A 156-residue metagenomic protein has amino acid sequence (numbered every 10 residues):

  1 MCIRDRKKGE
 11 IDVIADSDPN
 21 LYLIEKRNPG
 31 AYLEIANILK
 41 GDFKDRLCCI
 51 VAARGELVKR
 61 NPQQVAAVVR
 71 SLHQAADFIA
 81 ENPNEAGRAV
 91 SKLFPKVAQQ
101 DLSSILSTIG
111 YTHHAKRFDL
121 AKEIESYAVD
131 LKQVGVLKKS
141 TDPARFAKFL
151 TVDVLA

Functional and structural regions predicted by a protein language model:
M1-D5: Conserved small/polar residues in nucleotide/adenosyl-binding loops
K7-K92: Pocket-lining segment of extracytoplasmic ligand-binding domains
A15, E34, Q100-D101, S140-T141: A generic structural-conservation signal
I24, D42-K44, T108-G110, K148-V154: Short secondary-structure boundary/hinge segments and terminal tails
L47, A53-R54, L102, D142-F146: Glycine-rich, flexible loop/turn motifs
E56-L57, L102-S104, V152-A156: Short alpha-helical interface patches
K59-K138: Secondary-structure end/capping motifs
V129-A156: Conserved C-terminal helix/tail region of periplasmic/extracytoplasmic solute-binding proteins
